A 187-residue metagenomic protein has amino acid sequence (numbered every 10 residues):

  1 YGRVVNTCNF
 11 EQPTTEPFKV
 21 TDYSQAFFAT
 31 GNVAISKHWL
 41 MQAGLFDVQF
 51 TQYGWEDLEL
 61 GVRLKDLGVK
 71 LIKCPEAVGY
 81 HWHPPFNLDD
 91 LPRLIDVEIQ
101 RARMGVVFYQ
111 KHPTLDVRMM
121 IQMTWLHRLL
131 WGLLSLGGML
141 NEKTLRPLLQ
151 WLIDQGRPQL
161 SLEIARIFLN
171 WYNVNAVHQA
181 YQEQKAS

Functional and structural regions predicted by a protein language model:
Y1-E11, W82: Conserved donor NDP-sugar-binding/catalytic core segment of glycosyltransferases
F18-S24: Short, P/G- and charge-enriched loop/turn segments at secondary-structure junctions
F27-A29: Activation loop
G31-V33, Q52, L60, L71-K73 (+4 more regions): Ligand-binding pocket scaffold of soluble enzyme catalytic domains
N32-I35, W39-G44, F50-V78: A short, conserved alpha-helix in the catalytic core of glycosyltransferases
Q42-A43, W82, F108: Residues that scaffold the ATP/ADP-binding catalytic core of kinase and kinase-like folds
Y53, Y80-R103, V117: Nucleotide-sugar-dependent glycosyltransferase catalytic core
R103-M104, Q110-S187: Terminal low-complexity segments of carbohydrate-biosynthetic enzymes
